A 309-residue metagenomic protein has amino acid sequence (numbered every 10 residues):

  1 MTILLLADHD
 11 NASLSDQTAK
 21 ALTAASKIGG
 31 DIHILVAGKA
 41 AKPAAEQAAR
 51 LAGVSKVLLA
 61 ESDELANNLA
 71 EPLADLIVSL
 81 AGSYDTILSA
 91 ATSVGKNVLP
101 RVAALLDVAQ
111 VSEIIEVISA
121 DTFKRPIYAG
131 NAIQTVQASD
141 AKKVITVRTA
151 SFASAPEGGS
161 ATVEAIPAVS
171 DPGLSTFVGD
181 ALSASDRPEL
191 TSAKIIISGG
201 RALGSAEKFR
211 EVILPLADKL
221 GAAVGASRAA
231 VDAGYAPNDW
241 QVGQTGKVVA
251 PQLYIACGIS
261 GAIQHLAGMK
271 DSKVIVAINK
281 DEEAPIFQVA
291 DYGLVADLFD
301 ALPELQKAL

Functional and structural regions predicted by a protein language model:
M1-L309: N-terminal glycine-rich FAD/FM-binding segment characteristic of electron-transfer flavoproteins
